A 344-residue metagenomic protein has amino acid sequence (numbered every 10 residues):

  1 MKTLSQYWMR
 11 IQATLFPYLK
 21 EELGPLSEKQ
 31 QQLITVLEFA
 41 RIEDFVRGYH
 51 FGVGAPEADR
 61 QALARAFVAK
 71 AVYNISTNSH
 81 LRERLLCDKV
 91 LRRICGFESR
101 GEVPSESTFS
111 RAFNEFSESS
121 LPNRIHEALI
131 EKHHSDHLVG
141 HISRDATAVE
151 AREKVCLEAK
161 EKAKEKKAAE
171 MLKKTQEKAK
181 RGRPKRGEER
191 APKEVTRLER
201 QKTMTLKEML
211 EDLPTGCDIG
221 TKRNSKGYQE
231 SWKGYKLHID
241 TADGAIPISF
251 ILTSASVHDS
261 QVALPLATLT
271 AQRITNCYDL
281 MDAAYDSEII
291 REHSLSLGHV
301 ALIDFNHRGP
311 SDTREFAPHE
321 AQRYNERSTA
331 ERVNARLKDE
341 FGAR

Functional and structural regions predicted by a protein language model:
M1-D44: Charged, often Cys/His-bearing segments associated with DNA-binding zinc-finger transcription factors
L26-A69, Y73: Basic, short loop/linker segments at the boundary and entry of helix-turn-helix/winged-helix-like folds
P56-R124: Short, positively charged, Gly/Tyr-enriched micro-motifs that form contact patches at catalytic or ligand/partner
E57, V103, S143, L280 (+1 more regions): Alpha-helical architecture
A62-R65, V262, T329, V333: Catalytic-loop motifs flanking and including active-site residues across diverse enzymes
E106, S110-S296, N306: Polybasic low-complexity intrinsically disordered regions
A179-G182, A283-G342: Helix-centered, glycine/charged polyanion-binding patches within enzymatic domains that contact phosphate-containing
